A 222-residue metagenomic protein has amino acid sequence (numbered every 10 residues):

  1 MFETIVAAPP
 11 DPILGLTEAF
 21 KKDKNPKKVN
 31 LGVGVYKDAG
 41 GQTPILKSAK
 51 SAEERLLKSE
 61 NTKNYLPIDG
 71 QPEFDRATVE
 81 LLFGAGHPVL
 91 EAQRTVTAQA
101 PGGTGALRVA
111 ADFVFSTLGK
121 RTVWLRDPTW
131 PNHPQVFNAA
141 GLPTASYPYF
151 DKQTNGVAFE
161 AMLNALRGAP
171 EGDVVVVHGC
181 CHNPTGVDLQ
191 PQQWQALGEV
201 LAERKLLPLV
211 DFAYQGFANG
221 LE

Functional and structural regions predicted by a protein language model:
M1-G70, A77-E80, G84: N-terminal "arm"/small-domain region of PLP-dependent enzymes with the aminotransferase-like
E54-R55, E60-L207, G216-G220: Conserved core of the PLP fold type I
F212-A213: Conserved Walker B
